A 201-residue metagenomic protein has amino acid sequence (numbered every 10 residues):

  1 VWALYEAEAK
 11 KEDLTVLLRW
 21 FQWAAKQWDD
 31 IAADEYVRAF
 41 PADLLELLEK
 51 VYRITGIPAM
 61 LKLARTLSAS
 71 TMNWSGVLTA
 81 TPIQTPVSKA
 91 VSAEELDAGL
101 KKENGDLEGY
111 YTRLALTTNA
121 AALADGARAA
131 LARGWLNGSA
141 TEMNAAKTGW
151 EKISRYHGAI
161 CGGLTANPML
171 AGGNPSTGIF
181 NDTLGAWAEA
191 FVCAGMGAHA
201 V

Functional and structural regions predicted by a protein language model:
V1-V201: Glycan-recognition and catalytic cores of secretory/periplasmic carbohydrate-active enzymes
